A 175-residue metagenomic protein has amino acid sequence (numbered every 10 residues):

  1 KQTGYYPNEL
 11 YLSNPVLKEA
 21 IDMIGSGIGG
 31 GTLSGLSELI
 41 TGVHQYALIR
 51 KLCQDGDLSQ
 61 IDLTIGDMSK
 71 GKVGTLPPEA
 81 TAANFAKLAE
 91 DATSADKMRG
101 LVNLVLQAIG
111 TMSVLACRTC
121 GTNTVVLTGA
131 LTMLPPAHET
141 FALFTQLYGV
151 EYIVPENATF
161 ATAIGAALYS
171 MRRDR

Functional and structural regions predicted by a protein language model:
K1-K18: Gly/Thr-rich phosphate-binding beta-strand-loop-beta motif of the actin/hexokinase/Hsp70
N14-V73: Glycine-rich phosphate-binding loop plus the immediately following alpha-helix
P15-A20, A92-D96, T145-I153: Glycine/charged-rich beta-loop-alpha catalytic/anionic-binding loops adjacent to active sites
G25, M98, V102, A130 (+1 more regions): Glycine- and other small-residue-rich loops at beta-strand/loop junctions that grip anionic moieties
T32-T41, Q45, R50, Y152-R175: Glycine-rich phosphate-binding/hydrolytic loop that grips phosphoryl groups
L39-V43, L52-G56, G71, L88 (+7 more regions): Change "in soluble alpha/beta enzymes" to "in soluble alpha/beta proteins
P78-T124, T159: Adenine-nucleotide phosphate-binding core of ATP-dependent small-molecule kinases
L115-R118, T122-F144, A158-T159: Glycine-rich phosphate-binding loops at beta-strand->alpha-helix junctions
